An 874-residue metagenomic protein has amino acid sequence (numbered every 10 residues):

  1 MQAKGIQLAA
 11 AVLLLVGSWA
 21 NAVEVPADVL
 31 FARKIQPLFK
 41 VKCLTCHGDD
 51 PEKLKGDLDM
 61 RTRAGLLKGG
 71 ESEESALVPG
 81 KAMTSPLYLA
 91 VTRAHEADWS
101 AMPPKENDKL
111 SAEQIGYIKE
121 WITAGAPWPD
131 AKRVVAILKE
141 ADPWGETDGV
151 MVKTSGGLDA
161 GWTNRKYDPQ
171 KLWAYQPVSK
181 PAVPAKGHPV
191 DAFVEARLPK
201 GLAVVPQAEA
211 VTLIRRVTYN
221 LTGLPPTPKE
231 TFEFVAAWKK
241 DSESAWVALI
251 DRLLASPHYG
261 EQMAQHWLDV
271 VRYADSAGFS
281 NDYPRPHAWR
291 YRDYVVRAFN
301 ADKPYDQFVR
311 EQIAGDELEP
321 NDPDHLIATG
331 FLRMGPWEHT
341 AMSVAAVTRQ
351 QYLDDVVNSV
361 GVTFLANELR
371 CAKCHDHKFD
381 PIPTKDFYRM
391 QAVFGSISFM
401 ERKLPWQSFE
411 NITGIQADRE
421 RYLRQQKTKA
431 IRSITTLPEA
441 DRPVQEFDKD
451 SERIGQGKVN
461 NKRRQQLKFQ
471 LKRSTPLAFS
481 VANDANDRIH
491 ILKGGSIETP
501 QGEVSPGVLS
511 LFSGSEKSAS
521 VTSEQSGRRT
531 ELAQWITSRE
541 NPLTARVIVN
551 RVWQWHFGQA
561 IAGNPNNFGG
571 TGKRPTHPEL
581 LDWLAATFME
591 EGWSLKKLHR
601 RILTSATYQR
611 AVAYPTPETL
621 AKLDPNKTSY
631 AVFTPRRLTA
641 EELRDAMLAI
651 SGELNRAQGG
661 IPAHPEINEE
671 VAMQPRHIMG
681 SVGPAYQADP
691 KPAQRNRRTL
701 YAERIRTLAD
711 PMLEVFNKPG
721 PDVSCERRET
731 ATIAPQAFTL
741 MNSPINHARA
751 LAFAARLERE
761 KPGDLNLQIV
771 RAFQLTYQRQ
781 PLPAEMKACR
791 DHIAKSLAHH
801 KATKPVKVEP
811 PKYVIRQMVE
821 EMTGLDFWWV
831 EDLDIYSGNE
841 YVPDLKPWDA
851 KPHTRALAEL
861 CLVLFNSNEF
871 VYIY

Functional and structural regions predicted by a protein language model:
Q7-S18: Bacterial N-terminal signal peptides
N21-K119, W128-D191, E195-A196, V211 (+10 more regions): Solvent-exposed helix-loop boundary motif
F39, H47, I122-A126, L254 (+2 more regions): Protein kinase-like catalytic domain
W99-P103, G116, A124-I137, D142 (+9 more regions): Active-site histidine-acidic residue metal-binding/catalytic motifs, centered on HxH/HExxH-like signatures
A185-H258, R272-P320, P381, R421-Q694 (+7 more regions): Primarily short, surface-exposed interaction patches in extracytoplasmic proteins
M263, L268-V270, A274-P286, Y291 (+1 more regions): Beta-propeller blade termini and top-face loops
L860: Globin-like tetrapyrrole-binding proteins
